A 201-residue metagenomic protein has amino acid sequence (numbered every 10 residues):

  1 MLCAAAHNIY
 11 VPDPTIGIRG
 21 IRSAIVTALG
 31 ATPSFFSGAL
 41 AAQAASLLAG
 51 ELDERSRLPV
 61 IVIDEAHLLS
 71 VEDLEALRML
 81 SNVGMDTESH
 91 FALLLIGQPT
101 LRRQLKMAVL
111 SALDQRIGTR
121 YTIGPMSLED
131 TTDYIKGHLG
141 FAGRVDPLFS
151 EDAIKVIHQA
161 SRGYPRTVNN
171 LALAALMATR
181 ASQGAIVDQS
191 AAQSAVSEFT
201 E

Functional and structural regions predicted by a protein language model:
M1-L2, L101-R116, P125: Short regulatory helix/loop adjacent to the ATP-binding pocket of P-loop NTPases
L2-P14: Conserved catalytic segments around the Walker B and adjacent sensor/switch elements of P-loop NTPase domains
V11-T15, Q104-L105, G118-T131: Conserved AAA+ ATPase "SRH/arginine-finger" region at the nucleotide-binding site
I16-A24, A31-A76, M85-S89, M126-T131 (+2 more regions): Mid-core helix/loop region of P-loop NTP-binding domains shared across ATPases and GTPases
T27-L29, P99-T100, A108, E129-R144: Conserved AAA+ ATPase "sensor/coupling" helix adjacent to the nucleotide-binding pocket
E65, L95-T100: A short beta-strand-to-loop transition that corresponds to the Sensor-1 phosphate-sensing loop of AAA+ P-loop ATPases
A112, D133, G140-E201: C-terminal alpha-helical "lid" subdomain
